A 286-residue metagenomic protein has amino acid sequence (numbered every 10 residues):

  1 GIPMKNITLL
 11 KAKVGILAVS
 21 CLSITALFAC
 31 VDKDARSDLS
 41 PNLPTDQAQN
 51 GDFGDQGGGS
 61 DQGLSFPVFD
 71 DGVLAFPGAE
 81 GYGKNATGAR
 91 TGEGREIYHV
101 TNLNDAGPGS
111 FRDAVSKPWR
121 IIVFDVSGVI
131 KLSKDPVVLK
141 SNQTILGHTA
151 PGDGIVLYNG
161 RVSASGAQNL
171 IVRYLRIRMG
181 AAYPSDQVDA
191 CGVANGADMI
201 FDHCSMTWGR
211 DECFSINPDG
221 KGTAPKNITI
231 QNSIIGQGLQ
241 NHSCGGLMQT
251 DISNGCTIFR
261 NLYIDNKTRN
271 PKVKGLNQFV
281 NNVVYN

Functional and structural regions predicted by a protein language model:
G1-P3: Short, Lys/Arg-enriched N-terminal segments with co-localized hydrophobic residues within the first ~10-30 amino acids
K5-A18: Bacterial N-terminal signal peptides that target proteins for export
L22-S65: Bacterial Sec-dependent N-terminal signal peptides
F53-E93: N-terminal pre-domain segments of enzymes
F76-I122: Acidic Gly/Asp/Thr-rich repetitive segments characteristic of extracellular carbohydrate-active and adhesion proteins
N104-A106, S127-I130, T149-G152: Acidic glycine-/aspartate-rich tracts in secreted/extracellular proteins
R112-P118, I130-L146, D153-R173, M179-A197: Extracellular beta-strand-rich solenoid/capping regions of secreted or surface-exposed proteins that bind or remodel
N142-G147, Q168-M179, A197-D211, T223-R269 (+1 more regions): Right-handed parallel beta-helix
